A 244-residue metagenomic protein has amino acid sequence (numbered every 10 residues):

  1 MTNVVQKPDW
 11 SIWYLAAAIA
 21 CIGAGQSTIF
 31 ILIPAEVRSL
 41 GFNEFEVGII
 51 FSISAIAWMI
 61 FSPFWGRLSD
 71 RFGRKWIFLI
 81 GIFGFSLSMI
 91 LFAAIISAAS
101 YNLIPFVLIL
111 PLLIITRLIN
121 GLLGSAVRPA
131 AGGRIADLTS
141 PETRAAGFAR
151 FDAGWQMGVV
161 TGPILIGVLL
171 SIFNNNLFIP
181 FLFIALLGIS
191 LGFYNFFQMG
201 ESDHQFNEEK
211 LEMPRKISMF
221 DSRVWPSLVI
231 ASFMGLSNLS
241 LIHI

Functional and structural regions predicted by a protein language model:
M1-D9, G200-I230: Juxtamembrane intracellular "pre-TM" segments in multi-pass secondary transporters
V5-A55, W225-P226, N238-I242: Helix-loop boundary and gating motifs at the non-cytosolic
A20, L103-A126: Hydrophobic core of transmembrane alpha-helices in multi-pass small-molecule transporters, especially MFS/SLC-type
A55-P63, V159-V160: Residue-level signature of mid-helix packing/kink "hotspots" within the transmembrane helices of 12-pass Major
F83-F106: C-terminal ends and interior cores of transmembrane alpha-helices in multi-pass membrane transporters/permeases
T116-W155: Cytoplasmic helix-loop-helix junction between adjacent transmembrane helices in 12-TM secondary transporters
L186-Q205: C-terminal membrane-cytosol helix-exit motif in multi-pass small-molecule transporters
